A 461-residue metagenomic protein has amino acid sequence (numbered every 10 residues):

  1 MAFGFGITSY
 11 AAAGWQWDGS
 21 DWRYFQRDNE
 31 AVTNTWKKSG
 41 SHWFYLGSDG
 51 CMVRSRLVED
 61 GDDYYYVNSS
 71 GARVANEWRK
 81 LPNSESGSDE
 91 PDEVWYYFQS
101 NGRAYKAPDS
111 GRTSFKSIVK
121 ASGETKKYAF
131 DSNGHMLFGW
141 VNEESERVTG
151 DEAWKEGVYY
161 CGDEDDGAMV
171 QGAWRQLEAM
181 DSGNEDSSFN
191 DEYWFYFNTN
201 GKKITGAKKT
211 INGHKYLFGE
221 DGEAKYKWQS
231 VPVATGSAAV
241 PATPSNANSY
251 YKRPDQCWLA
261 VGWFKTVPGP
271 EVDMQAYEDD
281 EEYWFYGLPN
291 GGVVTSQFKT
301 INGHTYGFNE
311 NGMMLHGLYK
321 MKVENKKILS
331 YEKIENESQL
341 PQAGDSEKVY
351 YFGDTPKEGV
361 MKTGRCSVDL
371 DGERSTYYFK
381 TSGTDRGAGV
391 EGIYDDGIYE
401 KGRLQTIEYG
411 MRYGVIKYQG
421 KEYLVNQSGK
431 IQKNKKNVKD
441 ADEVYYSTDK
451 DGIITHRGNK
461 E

Functional and structural regions predicted by a protein language model:
M1-E461: Extracellular adhesion/carbohydrate-binding repeat motifs centered on closely spaced tryptophans
